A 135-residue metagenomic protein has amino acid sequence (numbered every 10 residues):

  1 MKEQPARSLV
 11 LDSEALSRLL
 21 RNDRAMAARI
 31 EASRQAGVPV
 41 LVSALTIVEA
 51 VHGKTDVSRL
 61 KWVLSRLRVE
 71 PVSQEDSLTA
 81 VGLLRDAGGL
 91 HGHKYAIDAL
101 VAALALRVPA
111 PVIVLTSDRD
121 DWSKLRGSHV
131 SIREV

Functional and structural regions predicted by a protein language model:
M1-V42, E49-L67: Short, well-structured N-terminal submotif of metal-dependent ribonuclease cores
E3, V69-R119: Active-site neighborhoods of divalent-metal-dependent phosphate/nucleic-acid chemistry enzymes
L11-D12, V42-S43, K94-Y95, V130-V135: Histidine- and aromatic-rich ligand-binding microenvironments
L16-S17, I47, S77, W122: A generic structural signal for short hydrophobic patches within well-formed alpha-helices
N22-D23, G53, L83, L125-S128: Residue-level signal for well-ordered alpha-helical positions
V57-K61, A87-G88, S131-R133: Short, hinge-like loop/turn segments at secondary-structure boundaries
K61, D121-S128: Short loop/helix-cap segments at secondary-structure boundaries that form the rim of catalytic
